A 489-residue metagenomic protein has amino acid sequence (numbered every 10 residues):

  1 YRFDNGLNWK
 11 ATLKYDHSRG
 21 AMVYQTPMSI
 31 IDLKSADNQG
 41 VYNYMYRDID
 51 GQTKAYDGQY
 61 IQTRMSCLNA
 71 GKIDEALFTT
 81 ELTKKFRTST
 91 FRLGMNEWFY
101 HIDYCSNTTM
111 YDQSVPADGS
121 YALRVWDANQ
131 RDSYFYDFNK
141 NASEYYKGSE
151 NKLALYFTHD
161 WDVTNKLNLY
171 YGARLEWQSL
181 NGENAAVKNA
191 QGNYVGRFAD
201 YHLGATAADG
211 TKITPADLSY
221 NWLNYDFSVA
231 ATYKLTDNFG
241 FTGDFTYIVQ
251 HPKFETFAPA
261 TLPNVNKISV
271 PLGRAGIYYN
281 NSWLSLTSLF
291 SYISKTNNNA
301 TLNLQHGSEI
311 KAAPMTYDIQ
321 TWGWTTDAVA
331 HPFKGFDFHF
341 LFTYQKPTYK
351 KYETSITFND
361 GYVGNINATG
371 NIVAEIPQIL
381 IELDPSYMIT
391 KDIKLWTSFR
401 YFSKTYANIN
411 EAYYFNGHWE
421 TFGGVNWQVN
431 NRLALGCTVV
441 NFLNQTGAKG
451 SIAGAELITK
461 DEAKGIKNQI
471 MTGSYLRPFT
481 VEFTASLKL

Functional and structural regions predicted by a protein language model:
Y1-H101, S285-L286: Outer-membrane beta-barrel domain signature, strongest for Gram-negative TonB-dependent receptors and also present
R2, N8-K14, A21-T26, K234-Q250 (+1 more regions): Membrane-embedded beta-barrel scaffold of Gram-negative outer-membrane proteins
W9-L13, S89-M95, L169-A173, F227 (+9 more regions): Transmembrane beta-strands of outer-membrane beta-barrel proteins
Q25-S66, Y111-N141, N181-L218, E255-T261 (+3 more regions): Solvent-exposed loop segments that connect transmembrane elements
I73-E75, K85-R92, N96-Y100, C105-T109 (+7 more regions): Structural signature of Gram-negative outer-membrane beta-barrels, strongest in the C-terminal barrel of TonB-dependent
T164-K166, W283-S285, Y292-T296, P314-I409 (+1 more regions): Gram-negative outer-membrane beta-barrel transporters
A374-Q428, L443-K460: C-terminal beta-barrel architecture of Gram-negative outer-membrane proteins
S403-Y406, W427-L489: C-terminal beta-signal and adjacent terminal beta-strands/loops of Gram-negative outer-membrane beta-barrel proteins
